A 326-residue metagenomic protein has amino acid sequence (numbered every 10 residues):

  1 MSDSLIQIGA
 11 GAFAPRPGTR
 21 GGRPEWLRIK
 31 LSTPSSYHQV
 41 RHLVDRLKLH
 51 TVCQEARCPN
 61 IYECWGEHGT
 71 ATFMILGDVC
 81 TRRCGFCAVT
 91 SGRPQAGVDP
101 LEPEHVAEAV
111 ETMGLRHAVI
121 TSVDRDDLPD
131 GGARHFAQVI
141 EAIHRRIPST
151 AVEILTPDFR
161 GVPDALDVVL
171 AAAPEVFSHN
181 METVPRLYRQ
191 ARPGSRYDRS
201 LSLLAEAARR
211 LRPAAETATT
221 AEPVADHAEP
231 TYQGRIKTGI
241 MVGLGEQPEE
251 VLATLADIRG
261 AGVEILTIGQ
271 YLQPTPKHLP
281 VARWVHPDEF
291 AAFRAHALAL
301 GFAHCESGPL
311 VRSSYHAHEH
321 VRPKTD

Functional and structural regions predicted by a protein language model:
M1-A71, E104, E108, Q138-S149 (+5 more regions): Auxiliary Fe-S-binding modules of radical SAM enzymes
V52-C64, D78-S91: Local cysteine-cluster metal-coordination motifs and their immediate loop/turn environment, predominantly Fe-S cluster
Q54, I75-L76, T121, L155 (+2 more regions): A secondary-structure boundary/capping signal
Y62-F73, F86-P100: Iron-sulfur (Fe-S) cluster-binding segments and ferredoxin-like electron-carrier domains, especially [2Fe-2S]
R83, L128, L187, P276 (+1 more regions): Glycine/Thr-rich phosphate-binding loops of Rossmann-like dinucleotide-binding domains
A88-V106, E111-A208, K237, I265-T267: Core AdoMet radical
